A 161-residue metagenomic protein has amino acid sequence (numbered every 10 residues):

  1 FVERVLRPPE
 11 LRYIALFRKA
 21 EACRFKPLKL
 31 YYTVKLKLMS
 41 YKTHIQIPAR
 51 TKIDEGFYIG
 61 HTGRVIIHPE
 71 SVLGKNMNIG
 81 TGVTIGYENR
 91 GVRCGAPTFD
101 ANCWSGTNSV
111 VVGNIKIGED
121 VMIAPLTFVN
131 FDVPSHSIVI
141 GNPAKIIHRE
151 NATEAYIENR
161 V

Functional and structural regions predicted by a protein language model:
F1-T43, T153-V161: Terminal amphipathic alpha-helical/low-complexity segments used for targeting or macromolecular assembly
E3-L11, R24-F25, K29-L30, P48-R50 (+4 more regions): Short, flexible segments with low predicted structural confidence
L38-S40, R50, R90: Short solvent-exposed loop/turn micro-motifs enriched in small/polar/acidic residues
P48-A49, D54-E55, G60-P69, G74-K75 (+10 more regions): Left-handed beta-helix
N89-R90, I115, E150-N151: Conserved catalytic-core motifs of eukaryotic protein kinase domains, centered on the activation segment
S137-V139, P143-E158: Conserved beta-strand-loop-alpha-helix hinge in the C-terminal portion of ABC ATPase nucleotide-binding domains
